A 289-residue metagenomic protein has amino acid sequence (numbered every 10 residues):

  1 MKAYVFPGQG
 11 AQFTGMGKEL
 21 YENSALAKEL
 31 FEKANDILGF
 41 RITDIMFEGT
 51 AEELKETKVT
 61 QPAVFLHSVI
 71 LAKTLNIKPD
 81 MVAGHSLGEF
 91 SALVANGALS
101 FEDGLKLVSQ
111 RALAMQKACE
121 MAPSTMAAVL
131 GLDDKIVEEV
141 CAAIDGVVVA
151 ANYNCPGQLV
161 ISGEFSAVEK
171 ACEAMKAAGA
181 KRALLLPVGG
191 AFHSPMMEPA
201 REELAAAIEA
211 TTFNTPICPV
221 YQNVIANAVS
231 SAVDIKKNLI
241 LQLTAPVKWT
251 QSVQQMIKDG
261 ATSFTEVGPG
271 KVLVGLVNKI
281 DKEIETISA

Functional and structural regions predicted by a protein language model:
M1-I136, R182, L186, S263-A289: FabD-like malonyl-/acyl-CoA
Q9-A11, L38, N96-T244: Alpha/beta catalytic cores of group-transfer enzymes, especially the acyltransferase/condensing modules of polyketide
T60-P62, A191, P246: Glycine-rich phosphate/pyrophosphate-binding beta-alpha loops
K176, I257-G260: Non-catalytic positions within long, well-ordered alpha-helices that form the structural scaffold/packing of enzyme
V247-Q255: A short, well-structured juxtamembrane/interface segment
